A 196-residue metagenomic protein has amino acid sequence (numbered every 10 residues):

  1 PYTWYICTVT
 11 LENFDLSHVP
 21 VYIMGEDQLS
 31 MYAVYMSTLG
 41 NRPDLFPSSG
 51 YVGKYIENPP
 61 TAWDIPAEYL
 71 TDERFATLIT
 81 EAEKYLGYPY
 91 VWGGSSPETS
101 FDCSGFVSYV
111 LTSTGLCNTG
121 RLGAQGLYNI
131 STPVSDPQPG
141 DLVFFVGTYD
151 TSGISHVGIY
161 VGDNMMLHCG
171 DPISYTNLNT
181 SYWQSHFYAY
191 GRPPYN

Functional and structural regions predicted by a protein language model:
P1-P89, Q184-N196: Intrinsically disordered, low-complexity, Pro/Ser/Thr/Asn/Gly/Ala-rich spacer/linker segments adjacent to signal
Y88-P139: Catalytic cysteine-centered active-site loop
L116, A124-V134, Y149, G153-N196: Aromatic- and glycine-rich peptidoglycan recognition patches
